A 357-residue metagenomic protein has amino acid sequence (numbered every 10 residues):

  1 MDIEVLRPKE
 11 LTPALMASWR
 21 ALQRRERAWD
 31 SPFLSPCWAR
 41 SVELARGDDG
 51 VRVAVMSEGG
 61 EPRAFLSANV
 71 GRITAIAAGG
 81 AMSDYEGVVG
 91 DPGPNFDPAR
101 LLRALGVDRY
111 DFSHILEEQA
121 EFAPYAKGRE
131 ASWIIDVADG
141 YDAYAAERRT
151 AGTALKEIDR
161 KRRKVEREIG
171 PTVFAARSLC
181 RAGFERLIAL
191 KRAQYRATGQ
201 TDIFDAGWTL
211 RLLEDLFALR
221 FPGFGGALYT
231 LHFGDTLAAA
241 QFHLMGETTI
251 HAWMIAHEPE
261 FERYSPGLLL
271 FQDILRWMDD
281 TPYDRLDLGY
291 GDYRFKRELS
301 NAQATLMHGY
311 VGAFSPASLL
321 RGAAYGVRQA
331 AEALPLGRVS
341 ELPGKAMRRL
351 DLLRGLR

Functional and structural regions predicted by a protein language model:
D2, A120-R149, E247, T281-P343 (+2 more regions): Active-site/acyl-donor-binding loops of N-acyltransferases
I3-G59, R63-I76, I115-A120, P124-E130 (+1 more regions): A conserved beta-strand-loop-helix scaffold within acyl/acetyltransferase catalytic domains
S57, F96-A104, I203-R321: Aromatic (often tryptophan-rich) hydrophobic motifs at membrane interfaces
A78-M82: Residues forming anionic-ligand binding surfaces in small-molecule and nucleic-acid pockets of primarily soluble enzymes
Y85-D91: The substrate-binding groove and active-site-proximal loops of carbohydrate-active enzymes, especially glycoside
P94-A138: Non-catalytic accessory segments adjacent to catalytic cores
